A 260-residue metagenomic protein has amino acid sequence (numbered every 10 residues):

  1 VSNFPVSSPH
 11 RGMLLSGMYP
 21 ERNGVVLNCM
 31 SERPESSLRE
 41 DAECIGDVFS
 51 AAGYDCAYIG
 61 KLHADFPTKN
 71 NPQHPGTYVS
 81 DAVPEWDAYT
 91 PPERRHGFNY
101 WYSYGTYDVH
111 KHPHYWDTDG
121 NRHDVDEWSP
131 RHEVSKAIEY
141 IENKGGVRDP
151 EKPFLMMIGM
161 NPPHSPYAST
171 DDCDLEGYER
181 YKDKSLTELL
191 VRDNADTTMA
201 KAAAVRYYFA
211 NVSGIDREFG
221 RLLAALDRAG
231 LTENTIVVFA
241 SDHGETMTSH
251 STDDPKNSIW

Functional and structural regions predicted by a protein language model:
V1-W260: Formylglycine-dependent sulfatase
